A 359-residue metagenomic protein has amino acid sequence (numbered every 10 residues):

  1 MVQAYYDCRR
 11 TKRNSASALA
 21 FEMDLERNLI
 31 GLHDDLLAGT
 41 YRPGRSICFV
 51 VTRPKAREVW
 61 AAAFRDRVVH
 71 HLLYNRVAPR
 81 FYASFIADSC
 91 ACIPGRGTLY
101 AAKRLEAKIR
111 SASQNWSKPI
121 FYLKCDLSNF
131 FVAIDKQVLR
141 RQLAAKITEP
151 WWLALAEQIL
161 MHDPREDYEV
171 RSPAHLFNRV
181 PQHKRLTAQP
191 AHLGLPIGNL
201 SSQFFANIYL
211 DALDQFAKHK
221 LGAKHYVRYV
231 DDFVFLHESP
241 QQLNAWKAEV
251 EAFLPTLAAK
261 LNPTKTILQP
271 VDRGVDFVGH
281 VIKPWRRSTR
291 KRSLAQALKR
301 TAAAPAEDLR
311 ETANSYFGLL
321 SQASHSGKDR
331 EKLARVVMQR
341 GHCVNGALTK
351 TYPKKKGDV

Functional and structural regions predicted by a protein language model:
M1-I30, D358-V359: Non-catalytic, polymerase-adjacent accessory regions of viral genome-replication enzymes
F21, I93-P94, G198-S202: Conserved, non-catalytic sequence blocks in retroelement Pol enzymes and Pol-derived host proteins
N28, K108, A112-V230, V234-E249: Conserved polymerase palm-domain catalytic core
A56-I86, Q189-K218: Conserved pre-motif C helix in the palm subdomain of viral-like polymerases
A62, H71, Q182-H192, N244-A245 (+1 more regions): Right-hand nucleic-acid polymerase module
Y74-D135: Active-site-proximal segment of RNA-dependent polymerases
I147, E251-A259: A common structural junction motif
